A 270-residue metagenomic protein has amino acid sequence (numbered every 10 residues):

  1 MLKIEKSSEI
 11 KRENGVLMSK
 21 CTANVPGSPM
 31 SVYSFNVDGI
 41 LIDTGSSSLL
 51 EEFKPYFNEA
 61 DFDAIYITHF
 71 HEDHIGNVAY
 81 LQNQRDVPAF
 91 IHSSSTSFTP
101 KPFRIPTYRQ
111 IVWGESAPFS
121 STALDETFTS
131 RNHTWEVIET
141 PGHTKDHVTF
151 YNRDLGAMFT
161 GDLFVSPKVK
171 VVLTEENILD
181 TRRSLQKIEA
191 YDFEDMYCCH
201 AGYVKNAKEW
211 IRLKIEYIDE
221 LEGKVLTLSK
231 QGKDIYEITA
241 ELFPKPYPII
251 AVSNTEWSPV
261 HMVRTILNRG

Functional and structural regions predicted by a protein language model:
M1-K3, A190-Y191, D195, V204-G270: Accessory terminal helices/loops
L2, I10-E13, S94-E139, T144 (+2 more regions): Metallo-beta-lactamase
L2-A60, T149-G161: Conserved beta-strand hairpin/beta-sheet module of binuclear metal-dependent hydrolase folds, prominently
G39, N132-H133, P167-V171: Short, basic, glycine/proline-bearing loop/turn elements
I42-G45, D63-H71, A89-S93, E139-G142 (+2 more regions): Active-site neighborhood of phospho(di)ester-bond hydrolases with catalytic His/Asp-centered motifs
E51-S130, E216: Active-site HxH/HxHxD metal-binding segment of metal-dependent hydrolases
G76, W135, E176: Residue-level signal for the nucleotide or nucleotide-sugar donor/cofactor binding architecture
E139-P141, K145-K224: Metallo-beta-lactamase
